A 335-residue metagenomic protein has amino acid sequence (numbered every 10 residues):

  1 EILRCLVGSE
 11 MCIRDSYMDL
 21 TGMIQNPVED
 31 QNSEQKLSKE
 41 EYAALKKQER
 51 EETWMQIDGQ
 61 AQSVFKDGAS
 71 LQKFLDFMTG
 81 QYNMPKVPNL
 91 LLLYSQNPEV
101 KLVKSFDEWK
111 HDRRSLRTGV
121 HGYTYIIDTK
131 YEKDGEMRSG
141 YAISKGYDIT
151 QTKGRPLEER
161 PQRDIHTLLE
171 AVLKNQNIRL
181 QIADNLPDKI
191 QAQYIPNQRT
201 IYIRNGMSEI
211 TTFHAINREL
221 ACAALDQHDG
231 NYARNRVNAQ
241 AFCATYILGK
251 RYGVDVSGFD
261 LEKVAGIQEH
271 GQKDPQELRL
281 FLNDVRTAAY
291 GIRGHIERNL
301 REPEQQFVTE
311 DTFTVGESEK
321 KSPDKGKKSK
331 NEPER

Functional and structural regions predicted by a protein language model:
E1-D15: Single conserved hydrophobic/aromatic residue that forms the stacking wall/gate of nucleotide- or nucleobase-binding
R14-E334: N-terminal accessory/interface modules of nucleic-acid-binding and processing proteins
